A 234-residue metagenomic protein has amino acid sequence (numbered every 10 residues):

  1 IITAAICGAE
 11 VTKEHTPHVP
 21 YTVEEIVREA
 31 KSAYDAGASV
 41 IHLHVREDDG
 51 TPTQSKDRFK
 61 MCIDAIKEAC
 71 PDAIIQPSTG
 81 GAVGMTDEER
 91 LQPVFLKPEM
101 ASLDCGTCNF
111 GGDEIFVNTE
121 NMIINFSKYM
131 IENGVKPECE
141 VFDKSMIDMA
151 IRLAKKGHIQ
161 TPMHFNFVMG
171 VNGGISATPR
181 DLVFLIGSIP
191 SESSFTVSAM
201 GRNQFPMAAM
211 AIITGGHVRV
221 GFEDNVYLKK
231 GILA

Functional and structural regions predicted by a protein language model:
I1-C7, R28-L43: N-terminal glycine-rich anion-binding loops that anchor highly charged ligand groups
I1-H18, S102-N109: N-terminal small/glycine-rich loop or linker at the start of catalytic domains across soluble metabolic enzymes
A4, T51-P77, N125-E132, F184-E192: Alpha-helix-loop-beta-strand connector modules within alpha/beta enzyme cores
E14, S39-C62, V168-M169, N225-K230: Glycine-rich, proline-tolerant flexible connector loops at the mouths of alpha/beta enzymes
V23, T53-V117: Active-site beta->alpha loop and helix N-cap motifs at the rims of alpha/beta catalytic domains
D35-A38, D72, P98, G215-G216: A structural motif
A38-E47, I75-T79, C139-E140: Short beta-strand segments at enzyme active-site cores
M100-E223, L233: Catalytic alpha/beta core domains of metabolic enzymes, predominantly
